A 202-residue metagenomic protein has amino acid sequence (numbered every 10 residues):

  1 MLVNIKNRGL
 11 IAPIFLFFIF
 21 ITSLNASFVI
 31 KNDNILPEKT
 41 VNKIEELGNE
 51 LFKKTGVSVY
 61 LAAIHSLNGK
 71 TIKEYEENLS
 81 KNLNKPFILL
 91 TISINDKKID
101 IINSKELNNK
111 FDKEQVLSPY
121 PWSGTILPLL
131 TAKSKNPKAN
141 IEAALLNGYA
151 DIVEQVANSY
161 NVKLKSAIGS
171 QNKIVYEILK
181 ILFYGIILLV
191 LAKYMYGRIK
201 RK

Functional and structural regions predicted by a protein language model:
M1-F28: Hydrophobic secretory-pathway targeting helix
V3, N7, T125, R201-K202: Intrinsic disorder/low-complexity segments enriched in polar/small residues
I11-P13, N68, E177, L189: Short linear sequence motifs
A26-Y176: Folded, non-transmembrane soluble domains that reside on the lumenal/extracytoplasmic side of membranes
K165-K202: C-terminal single-pass membrane-anchor helix
